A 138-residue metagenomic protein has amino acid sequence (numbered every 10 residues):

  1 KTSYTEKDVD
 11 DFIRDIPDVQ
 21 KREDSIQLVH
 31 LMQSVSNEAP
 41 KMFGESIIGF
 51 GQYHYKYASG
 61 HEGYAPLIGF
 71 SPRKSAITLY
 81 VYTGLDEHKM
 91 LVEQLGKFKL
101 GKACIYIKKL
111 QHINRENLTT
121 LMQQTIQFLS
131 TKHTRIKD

Functional and structural regions predicted by a protein language model:
K1-D138: Charge-dense, helix-prone N-terminal extensions
